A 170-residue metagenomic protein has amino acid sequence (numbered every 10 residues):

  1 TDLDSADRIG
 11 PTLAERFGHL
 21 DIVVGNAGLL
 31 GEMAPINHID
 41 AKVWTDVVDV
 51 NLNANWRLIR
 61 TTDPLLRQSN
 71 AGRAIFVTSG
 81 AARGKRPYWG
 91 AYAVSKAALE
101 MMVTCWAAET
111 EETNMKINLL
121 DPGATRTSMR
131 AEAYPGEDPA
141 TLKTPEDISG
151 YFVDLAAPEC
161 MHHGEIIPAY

Functional and structural regions predicted by a protein language model:
T1-R8, A41: The beta1-alpha1 cofactor-binding region of Rossmann-like NAD(H)/NADP(H)-dependent oxidoreductases
D21-I22, T45, G72-V77, M115-N118: Conserved catalytic-site loops of classical short-chain dehydrogenases/reductases
N26-E32: Conserved NAD(P)H cofactor-binding loop of Rossmann-fold oxidoreductase domains
L29, A41, R67, G72-E112 (+1 more regions): Catalytic loop of short-chain dehydrogenase/reductase
A34-I36, V43-V48: Substrate-binding pocket helix/loop in short-chain dehydrogenase/reductase
I59-R60, T104: A short, exposed helix-loop element centered on a Lys and neighboring polar residues
E112-M115, L119-L120, T127, G136-Y170: C-terminal helical subdomain
